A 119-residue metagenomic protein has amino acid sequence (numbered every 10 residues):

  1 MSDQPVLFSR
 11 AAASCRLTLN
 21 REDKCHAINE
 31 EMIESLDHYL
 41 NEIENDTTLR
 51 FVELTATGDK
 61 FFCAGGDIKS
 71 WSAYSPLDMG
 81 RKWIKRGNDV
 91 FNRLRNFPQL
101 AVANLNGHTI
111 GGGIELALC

Functional and structural regions predicted by a protein language model:
M1-T55, N92: Conserved CoA-thioester-binding segment of acyl-CoA-metabolizing enzymes
L17, L54, D67, L116-L118: Hydrophobic/aromatic residues within transmembrane alpha-helices of multi-pass small-molecule transporters
N20, G66, N106: Histidine-centered beta-alpha loop that forms part of the nucleotide-sugar donor binding/catalytic region in diverse
D23, M32, G66-S70, L118-C119: Short, glycine/charged-enriched secondary-structure capping and boundary segments
I28, W71-Y74, F97: Helix-loop segment at the mouth of the active site in Rossmann-fold oxidoreductases, especially SDR/KR enzymes
A56-V90, T109: Glycine- (often His-adjacent) and acidic-residue-rich active-site loop that binds/positions the CoA thioester
F91-C119: Glycine-rich beta-to-alpha active-site loop
